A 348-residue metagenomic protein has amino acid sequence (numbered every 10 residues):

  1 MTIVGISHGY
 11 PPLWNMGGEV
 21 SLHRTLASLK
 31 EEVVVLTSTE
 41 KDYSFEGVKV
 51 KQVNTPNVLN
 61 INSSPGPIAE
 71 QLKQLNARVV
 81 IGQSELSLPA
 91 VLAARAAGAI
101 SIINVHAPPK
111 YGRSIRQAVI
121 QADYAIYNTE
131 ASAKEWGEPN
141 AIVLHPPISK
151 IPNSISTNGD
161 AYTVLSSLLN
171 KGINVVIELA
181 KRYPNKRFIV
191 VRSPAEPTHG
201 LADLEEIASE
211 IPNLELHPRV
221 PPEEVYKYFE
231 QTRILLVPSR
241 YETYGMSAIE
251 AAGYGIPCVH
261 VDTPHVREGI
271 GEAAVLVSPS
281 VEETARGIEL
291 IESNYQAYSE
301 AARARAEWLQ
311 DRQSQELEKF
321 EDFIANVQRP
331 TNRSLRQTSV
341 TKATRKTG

Functional and structural regions predicted by a protein language model:
M1-D42, G348: N-terminal subdomain of nucleotide-sugar transferases
G82-S87, V105: Short His-centered aromatic/hydrophobic patch
K150, S156-E206: Conserved catalytic-core segment of nucleotide-activated headgroup transferases in glycan assembly
L201-E223: Nucleotide-activated donor-binding/catalytic signature segment of Leloir-type glycosyltransferases, i.e., the conserved
R240: Aromatic "clamp/platform" in nucleotide-sugar-dependent glycosyltransferases that forms part of the donor/acceptor
P257-H260: Short hydrophobic beta-strand element within catalytic cores of glycosyltransferases and related nucleotide-activated
A274-E282, E289-Y295: Conserved acidic donor-binding segment of nucleotide-sugar-dependent glycosyltransferases
S293-Q337: A charged, aromatic-enriched C-terminal amphipathic alpha-helix characteristic of glycosyltransferases across folds
